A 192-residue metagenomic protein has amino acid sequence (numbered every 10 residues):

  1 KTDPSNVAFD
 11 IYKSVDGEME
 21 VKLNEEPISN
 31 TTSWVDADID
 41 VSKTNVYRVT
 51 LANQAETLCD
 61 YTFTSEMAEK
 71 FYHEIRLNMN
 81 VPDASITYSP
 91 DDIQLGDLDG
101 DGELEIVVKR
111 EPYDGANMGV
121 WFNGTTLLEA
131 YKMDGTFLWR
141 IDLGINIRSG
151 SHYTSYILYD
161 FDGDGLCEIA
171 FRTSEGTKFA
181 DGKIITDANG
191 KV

Functional and structural regions predicted by a protein language model:
T2-P4, S14, E18, K22-V192: Beta-propeller-forming repeat regions
D10-I11: Hydrophobic beta-strand segments
